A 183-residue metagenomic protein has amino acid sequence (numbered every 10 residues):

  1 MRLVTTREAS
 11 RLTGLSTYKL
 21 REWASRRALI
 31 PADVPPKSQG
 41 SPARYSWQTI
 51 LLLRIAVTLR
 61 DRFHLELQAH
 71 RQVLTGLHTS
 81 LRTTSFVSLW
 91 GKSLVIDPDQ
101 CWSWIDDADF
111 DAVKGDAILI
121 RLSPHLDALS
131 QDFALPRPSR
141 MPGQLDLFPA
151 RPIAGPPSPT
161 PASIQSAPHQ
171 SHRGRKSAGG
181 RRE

Functional and structural regions predicted by a protein language model:
M1, V57-E183: Basic Lys/Arg-rich amphipathic helical interaction modules
M1-W23: Polyanion-binding surface elements
V4-T5, L51, L65: An amphipathic alpha-helix/helix-turn recognition signal
T13, R26-R27, F63: Residues at alpha-helix termini
T17-S41: Major-groove DNA-recognition helix of helix-turn-helix-type DNA-binding domains
A32-T58: Short helix-start
